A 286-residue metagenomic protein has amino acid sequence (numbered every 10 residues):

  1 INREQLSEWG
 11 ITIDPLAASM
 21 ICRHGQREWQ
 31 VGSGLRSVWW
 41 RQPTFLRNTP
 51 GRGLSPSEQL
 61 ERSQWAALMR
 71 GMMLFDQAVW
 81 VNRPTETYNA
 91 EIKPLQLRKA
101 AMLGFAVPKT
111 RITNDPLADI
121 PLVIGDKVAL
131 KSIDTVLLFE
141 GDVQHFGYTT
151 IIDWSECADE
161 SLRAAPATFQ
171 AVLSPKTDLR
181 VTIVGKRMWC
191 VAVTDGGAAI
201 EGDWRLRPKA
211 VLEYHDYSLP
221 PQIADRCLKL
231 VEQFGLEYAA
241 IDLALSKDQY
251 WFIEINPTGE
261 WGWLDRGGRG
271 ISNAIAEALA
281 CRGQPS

Functional and structural regions predicted by a protein language model:
N2-A106, A118: Conserved N-proximal alpha/beta basic substrate-recognition cap immediately N-terminal to, or forming the N-lobe
D14-L16, H24-G25, I183-R187, D195 (+1 more regions): Short acidic-glycine loop/turn motifs at beta-strand connectors
R36, T177-L179, K186, Y250-I253: Change "...and in nucleic-acid phosphodiester-cleaving endonucleases..." to "...and in nucleic-acid processing enzymes
N89, L95-D142: Loop-centered beta-sheet repeat module
I124-L219: Phosphate-binding site of ATP-dependent enzymes
V128, W189, A239, W251-E254: Protein kinase-like catalytic core scaffold
H215-D225, K229-L236, L245-S286: C-terminal active-site "lid" helix and adjoining low-complexity regulatory extension at the edge of ATP-using catalytic
I241-L243: Hydrophobic residue at the +6 position relative to the catalytic HRD Asp in the kinase catalytic loop
